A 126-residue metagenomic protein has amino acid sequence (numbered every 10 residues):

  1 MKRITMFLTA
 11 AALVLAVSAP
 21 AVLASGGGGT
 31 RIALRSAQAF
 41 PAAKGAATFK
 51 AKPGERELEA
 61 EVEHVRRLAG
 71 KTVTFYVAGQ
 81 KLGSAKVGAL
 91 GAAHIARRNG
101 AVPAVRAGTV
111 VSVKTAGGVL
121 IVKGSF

Functional and structural regions predicted by a protein language model:
K2-F7, V14-L15, A19-F126: N-terminal targeting/export leaders
